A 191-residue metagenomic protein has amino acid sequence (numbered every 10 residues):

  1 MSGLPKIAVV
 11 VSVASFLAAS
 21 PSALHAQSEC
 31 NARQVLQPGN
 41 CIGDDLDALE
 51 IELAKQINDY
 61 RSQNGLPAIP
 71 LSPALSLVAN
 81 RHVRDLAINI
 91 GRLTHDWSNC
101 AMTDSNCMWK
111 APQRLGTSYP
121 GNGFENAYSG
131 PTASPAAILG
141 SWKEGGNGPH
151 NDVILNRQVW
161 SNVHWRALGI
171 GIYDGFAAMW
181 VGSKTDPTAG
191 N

Functional and structural regions predicted by a protein language model:
M1-K6: Positively charged n-region of N-terminal signal peptides that target proteins for export
A8-A19: Bacterial N-terminal signal peptides
P21-A26: Sec/Tat signal peptide C-region and signal peptidase I cleavage site
Q27-L115, R157, S161-L168, Y173-G175: Short, well-ordered surface patches within globular domains
M102-D186: A well-ordered secondary-structure block
A189-N191: Short, solvent-exposed mixed-charge patches
